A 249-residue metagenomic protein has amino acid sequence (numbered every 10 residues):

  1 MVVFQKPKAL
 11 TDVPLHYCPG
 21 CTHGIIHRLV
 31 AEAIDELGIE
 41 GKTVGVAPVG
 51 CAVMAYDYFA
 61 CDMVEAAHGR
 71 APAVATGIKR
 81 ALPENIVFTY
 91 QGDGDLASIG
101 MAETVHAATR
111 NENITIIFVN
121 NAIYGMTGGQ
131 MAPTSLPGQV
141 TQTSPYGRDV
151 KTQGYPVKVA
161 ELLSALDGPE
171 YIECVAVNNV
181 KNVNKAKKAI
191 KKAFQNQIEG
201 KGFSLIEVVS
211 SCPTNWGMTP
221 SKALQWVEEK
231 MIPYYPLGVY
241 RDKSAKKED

Functional and structural regions predicted by a protein language model:
M1-F88, E199: Thiamine diphosphate
M1-V3, P7, D12-V13, I198-D249: Flexible, low-complexity linker and terminal segments
K42-G45, N85-F88, N113-I117, E161 (+2 more regions): Structural motif
V49-C51, N121-I123, N178-N179, V208-N215: Glycine-rich beta-alpha junction loops
V49-G125, K188, K192: Thiamine diphosphate
C61-V64, A107, A132-L136, K222-Q225: Short, hinge-like loop/turn segments at secondary-structure boundaries
M101-H106, M126-V140: Active-site-proximal loop->helix
A132-E199: Conserved thiamine diphosphate
